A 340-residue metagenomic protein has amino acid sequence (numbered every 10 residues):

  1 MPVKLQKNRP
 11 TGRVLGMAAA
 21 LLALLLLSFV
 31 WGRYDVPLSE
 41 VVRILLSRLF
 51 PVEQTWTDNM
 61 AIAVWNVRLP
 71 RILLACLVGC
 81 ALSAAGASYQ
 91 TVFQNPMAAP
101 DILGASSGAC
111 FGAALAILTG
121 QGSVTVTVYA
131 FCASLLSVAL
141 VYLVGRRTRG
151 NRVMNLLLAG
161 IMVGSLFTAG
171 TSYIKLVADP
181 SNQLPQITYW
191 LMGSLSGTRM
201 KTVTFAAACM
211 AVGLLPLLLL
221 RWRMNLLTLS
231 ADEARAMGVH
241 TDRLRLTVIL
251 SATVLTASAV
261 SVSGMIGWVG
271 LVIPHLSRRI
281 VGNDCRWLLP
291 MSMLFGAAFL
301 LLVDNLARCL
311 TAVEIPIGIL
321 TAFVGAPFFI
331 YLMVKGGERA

Functional and structural regions predicted by a protein language model:
P2-A340: Alpha-helical transmembrane segments in inner-membrane proteins
